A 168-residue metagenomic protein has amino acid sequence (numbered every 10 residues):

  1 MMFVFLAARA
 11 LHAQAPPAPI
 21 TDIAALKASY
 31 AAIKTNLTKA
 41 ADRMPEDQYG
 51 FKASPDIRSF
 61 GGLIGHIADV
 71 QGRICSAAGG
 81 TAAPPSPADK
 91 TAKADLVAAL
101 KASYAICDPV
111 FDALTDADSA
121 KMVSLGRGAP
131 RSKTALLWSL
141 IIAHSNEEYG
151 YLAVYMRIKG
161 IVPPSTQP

Functional and structural regions predicted by a protein language model:
M1-A10: Bacterial N-terminal signal peptides
A10-T21: Cleaved targeting-peptide boundary
K27-A31, T35-T38, Q48-A88, L125-P168: Short, contiguous alpha-helical
A40, T91-L125, R131-S145, Y149: Acidic/histidine-rich alpha-helical segments that form the ligand environment of transition-metal centers
R43, H66-D69, A102: Residues within well-ordered alpha-helical secondary structure of globular protein domains
R43-G50, V110-A120, R157-P163: Surface-exposed helix-capping loop/turn segments at secondary-structure junctions
